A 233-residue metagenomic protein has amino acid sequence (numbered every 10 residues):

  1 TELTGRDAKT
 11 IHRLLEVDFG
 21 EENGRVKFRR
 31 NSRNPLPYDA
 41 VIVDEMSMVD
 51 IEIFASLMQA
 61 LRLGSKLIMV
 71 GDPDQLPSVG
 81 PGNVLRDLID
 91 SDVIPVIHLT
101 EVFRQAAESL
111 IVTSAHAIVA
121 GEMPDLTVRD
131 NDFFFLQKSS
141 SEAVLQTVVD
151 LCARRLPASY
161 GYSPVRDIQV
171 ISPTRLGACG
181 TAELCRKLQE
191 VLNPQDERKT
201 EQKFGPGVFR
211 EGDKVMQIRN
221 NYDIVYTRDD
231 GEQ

Functional and structural regions predicted by a protein language model:
T1-R129: ASCE P-loop NTPase helicase motor core
P73-E232: Conserved helicase motor core of P-loop NTPases
